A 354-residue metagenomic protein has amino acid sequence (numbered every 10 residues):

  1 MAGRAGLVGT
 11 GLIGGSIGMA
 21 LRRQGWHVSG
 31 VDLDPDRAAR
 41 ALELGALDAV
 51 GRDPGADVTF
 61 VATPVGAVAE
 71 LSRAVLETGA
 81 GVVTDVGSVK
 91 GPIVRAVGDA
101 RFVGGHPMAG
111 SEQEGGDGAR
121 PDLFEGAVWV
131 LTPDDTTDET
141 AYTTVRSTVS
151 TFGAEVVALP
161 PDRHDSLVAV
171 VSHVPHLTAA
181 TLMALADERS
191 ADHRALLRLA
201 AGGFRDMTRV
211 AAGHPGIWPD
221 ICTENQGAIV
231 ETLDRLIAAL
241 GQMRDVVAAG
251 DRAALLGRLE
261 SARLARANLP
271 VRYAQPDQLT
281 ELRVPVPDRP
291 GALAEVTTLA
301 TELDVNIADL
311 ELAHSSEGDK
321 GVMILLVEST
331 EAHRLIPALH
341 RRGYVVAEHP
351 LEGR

Functional and structural regions predicted by a protein language model:
M1-G51, V58: NAD(P)+-binding Rossmann beta1-loop-alpha1 motif at the extreme N-terminus of oxidoreductases
L33-D34, G87, A313: Residues in the short beta-alpha loop(s) of Rossmann-like NAD(P)-binding domains
R52-T78, V82: Rossmann-like NAD(P)-binding element
A62-P64, G87, H106, P133: Glycine-rich, N-terminal phosphate-binding loop of Rossmann-like dinucleotide-binding domains
L71-G118: Rossmann-like NAD(P)(H) cofactor-binding subdomain of soluble oxidoreductases
L123-V210: Internal alpha-helical scaffold of NAD(P)-dependent oxidoreductase catalytic cores
D192-A262: Interdomain hinge/lid region at the active-site interface of Rossmann-like NAD(P)-dependent oxidoreductases
A265-R354: A conserved regulatory-domain signal marking ACT and ACT-like small-molecule sensing domains and adjacent regulatory
